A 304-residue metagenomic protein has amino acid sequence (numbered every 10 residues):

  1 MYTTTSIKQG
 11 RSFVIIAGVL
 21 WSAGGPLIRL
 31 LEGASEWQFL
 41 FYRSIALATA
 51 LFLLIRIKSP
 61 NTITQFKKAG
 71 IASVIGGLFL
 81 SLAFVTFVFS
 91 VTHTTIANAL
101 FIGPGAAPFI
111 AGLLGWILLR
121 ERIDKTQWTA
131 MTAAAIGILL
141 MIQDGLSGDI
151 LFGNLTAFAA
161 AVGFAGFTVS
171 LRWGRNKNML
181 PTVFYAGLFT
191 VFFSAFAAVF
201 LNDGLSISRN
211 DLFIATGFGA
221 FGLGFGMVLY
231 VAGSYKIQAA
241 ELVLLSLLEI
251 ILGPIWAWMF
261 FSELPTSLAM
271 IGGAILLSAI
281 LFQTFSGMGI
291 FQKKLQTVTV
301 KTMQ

Functional and structural regions predicted by a protein language model:
M1-F41, T49, L78, L82 (+4 more regions): Glycine-/small-residue-enriched transmembrane alpha-helix faces in small-molecule transporters and effluxers
K8-F13, Q38-L54, Q127-A133, F152 (+2 more regions): Hydrophobic alpha-helical transmembrane segments of multi-pass integral membrane proteins, especially transporters
S12, A99-A106, L171-F189, L223-M259: Helix-helix packing/entry segments at the starts of transmembrane helices
G33-L82, I110-A111, G163-F167, F184-L201 (+1 more regions): Transmembrane alpha-helices of multi-pass small-molecule transport proteins
Q38, S44-T49, V88-R120, A240-W258: Specific alpha-helical transmembrane segments that line the substrate/conduction pathway and gating interfaces
S44, D211, L247-Q304: C-terminal-most transmembrane helix of multi-pass membrane proteins
L51, L80, I123-Q143, V162 (+2 more regions): Hydrophobic transmembrane alpha-helices of multi-pass small-molecule transport proteins
S59-N98, G103, L140, G219-I237: Specific transmembrane alpha-helical segments of multi-pass solute transporters/efflux pumps, especially DMT/EamA
